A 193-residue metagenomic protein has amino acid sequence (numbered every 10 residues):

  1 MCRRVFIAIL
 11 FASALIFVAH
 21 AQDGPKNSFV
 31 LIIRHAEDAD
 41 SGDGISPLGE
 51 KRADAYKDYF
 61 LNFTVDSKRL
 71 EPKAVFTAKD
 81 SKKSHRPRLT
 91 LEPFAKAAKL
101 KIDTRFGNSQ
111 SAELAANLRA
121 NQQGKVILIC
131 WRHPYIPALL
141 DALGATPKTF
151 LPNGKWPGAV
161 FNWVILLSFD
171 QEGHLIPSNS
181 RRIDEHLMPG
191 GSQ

Functional and structural regions predicted by a protein language model:
R3-A8: N-terminal export leaders
I9, D23-G24: N-terminal hydrophobic alpha-helix used for membrane targeting or insertion
L10-F11, Y59: Enrichment for repetitive, rod-forming helical segments
F11-A19: Hydrophobic h-region of N-terminal signal peptides that target proteins for export in Gram-negative bacteria
G24-G124, Y135-Q193: Active-site-proximal alpha-helix that buttresses catalytic centers in soluble enzyme cores
V126-C130: Periplasmic-binding protein-like
